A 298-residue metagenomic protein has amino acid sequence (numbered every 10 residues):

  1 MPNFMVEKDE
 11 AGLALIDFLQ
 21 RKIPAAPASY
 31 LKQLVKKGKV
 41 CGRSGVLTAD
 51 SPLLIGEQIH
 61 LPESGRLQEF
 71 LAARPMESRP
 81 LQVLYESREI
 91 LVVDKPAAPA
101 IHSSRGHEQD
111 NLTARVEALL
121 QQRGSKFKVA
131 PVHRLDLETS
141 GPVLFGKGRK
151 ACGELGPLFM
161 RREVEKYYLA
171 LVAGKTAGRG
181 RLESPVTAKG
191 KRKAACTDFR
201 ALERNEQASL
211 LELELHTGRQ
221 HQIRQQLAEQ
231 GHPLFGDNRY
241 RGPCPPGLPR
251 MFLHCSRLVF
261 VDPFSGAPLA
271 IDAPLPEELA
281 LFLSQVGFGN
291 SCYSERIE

Functional and structural regions predicted by a protein language model:
M1-K193, E278-V286, Y293: RNA pseudouridine synthases
M1-Q33, R79-L81, E203-A208, H216 (+1 more regions): Pseudouridine synthases involved in rRNA/tRNA modification
S64-R66, A194, N238-C244: Short Pro/Gly-enriched beta-strand edge/turn motifs at strand-loop
L91, Y168, S209-L211, H254-S256: Short beta-strand micro-motifs in enzyme catalytic cores
L155, R219-L227: Short beta-strand segments enriched for Tyr within beta-sheet-rich domains, predominantly fibronectin type III
F199: Long C-terminal interaction/binding lobes of large macromolecular proteins
